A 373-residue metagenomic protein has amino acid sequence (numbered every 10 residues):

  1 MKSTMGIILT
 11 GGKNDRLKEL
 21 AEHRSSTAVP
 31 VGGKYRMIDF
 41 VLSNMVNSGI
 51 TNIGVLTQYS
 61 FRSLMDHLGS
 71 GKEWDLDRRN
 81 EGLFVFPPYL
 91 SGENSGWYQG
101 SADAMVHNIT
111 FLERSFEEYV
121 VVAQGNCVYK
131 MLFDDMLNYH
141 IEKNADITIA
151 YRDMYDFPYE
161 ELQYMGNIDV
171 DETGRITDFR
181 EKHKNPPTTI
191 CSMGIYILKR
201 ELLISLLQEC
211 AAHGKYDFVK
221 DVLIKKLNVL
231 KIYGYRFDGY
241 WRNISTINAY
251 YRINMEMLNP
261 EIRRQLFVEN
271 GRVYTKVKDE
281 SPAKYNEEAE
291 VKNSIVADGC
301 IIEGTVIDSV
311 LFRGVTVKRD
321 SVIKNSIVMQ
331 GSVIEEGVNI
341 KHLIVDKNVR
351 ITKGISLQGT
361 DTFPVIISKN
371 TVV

Functional and structural regions predicted by a protein language model:
M1-E256, I367-K369: Unchanged
M1-M5, E201, Q208-V373: Left-handed beta-helix
